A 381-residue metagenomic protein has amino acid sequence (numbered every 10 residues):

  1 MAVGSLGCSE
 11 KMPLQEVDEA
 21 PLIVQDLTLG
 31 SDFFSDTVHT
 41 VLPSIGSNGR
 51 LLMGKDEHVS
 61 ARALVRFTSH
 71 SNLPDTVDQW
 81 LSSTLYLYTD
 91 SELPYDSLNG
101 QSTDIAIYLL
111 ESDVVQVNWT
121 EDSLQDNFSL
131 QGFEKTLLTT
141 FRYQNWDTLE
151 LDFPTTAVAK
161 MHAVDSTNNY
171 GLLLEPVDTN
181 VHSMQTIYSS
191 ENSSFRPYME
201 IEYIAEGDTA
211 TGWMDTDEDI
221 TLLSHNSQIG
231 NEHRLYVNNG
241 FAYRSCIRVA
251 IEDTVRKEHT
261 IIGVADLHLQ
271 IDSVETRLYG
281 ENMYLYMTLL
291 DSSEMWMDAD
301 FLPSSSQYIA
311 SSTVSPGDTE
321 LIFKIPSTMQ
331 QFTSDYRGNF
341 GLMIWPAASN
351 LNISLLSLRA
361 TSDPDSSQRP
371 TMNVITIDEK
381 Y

Functional and structural regions predicted by a protein language model:
A2-Y381: Secreted, disulfide-rich extracellular signaling modules
